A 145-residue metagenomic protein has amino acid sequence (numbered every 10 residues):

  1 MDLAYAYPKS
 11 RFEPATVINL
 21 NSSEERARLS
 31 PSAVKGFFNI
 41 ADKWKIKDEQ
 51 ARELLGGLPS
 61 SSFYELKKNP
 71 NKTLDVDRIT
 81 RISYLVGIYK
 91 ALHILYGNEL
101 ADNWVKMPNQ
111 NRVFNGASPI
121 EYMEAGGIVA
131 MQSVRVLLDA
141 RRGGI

Functional and structural regions predicted by a protein language model:
M1-I145: Non-transmembrane "mature" sequence context
